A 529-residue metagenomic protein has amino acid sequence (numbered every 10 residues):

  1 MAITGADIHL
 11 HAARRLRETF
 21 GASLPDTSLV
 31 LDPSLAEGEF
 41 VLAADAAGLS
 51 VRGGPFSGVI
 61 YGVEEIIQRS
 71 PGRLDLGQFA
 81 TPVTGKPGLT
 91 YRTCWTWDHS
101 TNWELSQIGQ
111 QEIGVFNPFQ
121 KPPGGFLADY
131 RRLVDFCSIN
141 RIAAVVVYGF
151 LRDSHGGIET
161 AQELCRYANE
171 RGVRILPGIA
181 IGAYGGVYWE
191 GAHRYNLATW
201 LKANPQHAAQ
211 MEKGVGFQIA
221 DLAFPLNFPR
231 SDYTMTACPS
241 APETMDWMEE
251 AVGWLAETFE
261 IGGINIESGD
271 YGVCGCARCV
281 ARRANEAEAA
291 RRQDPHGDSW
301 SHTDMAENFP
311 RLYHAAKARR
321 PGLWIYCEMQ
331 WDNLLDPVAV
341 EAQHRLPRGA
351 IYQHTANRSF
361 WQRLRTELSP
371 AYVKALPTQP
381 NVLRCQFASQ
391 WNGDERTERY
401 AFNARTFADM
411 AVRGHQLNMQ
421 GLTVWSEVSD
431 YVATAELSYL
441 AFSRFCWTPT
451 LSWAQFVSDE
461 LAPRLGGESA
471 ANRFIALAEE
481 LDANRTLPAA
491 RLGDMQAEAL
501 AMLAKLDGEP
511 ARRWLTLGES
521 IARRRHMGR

Functional and structural regions predicted by a protein language model:
M1, A290-G297: A short, surface-exposed helix-loop junction/capping segment
I3-T4, H9-R15, T19, D45-G269 (+6 more regions): Feature activates predominantly on carbohydrate-active enzymes
G21-S34: Short acidic low-complexity segments
L29, G149, A180, S268 (+2 more regions): Proline- and acidic/polar-enriched loop/turn elements at helix boundaries
G38-D45: Short, surface-exposed beta-strand/loop micro-motifs that present aromatic residues
V41, S50, T93-W95, W324 (+1 more regions): Generic structural signal for residues positioned in beta-strands
R171-G172, D246, G253, E257 (+1 more regions): Substrate-binding groove of N-acetylhexosamine-processing glycoside hydrolases
